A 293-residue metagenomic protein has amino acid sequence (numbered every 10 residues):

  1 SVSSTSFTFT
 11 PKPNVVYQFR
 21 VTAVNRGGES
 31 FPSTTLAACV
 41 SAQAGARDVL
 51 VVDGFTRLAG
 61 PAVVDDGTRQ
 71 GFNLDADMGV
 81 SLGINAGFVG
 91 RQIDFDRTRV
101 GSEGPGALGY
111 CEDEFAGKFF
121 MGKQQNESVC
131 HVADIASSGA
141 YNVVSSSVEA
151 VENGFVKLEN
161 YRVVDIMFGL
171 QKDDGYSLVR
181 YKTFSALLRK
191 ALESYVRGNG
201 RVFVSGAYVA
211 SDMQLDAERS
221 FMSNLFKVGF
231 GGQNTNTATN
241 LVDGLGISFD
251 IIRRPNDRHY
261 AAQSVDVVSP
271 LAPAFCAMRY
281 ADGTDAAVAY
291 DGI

Functional and structural regions predicted by a protein language model:
V2, D65-T68, D216-M222: Short secondary-structure boundary/capping segments
V2-T8: Short S/T/G- and acidic-enriched coil/turn segments that sit immediately N-terminal to beta-strands in beta-sandwich
F9-G27: Beta-strand-rich modules
G27-S33: Short, exposed coil/turn segments at beta-strand boundaries within extracellular/luminal domains
S33-V163, M167-L170, G292: Aromatic-Pro/Gly-enriched surface loop or interdomain linker that acts as a lid/target-recognition segment
R57-V63, D174, D212, T284-A287: Short, solvent-exposed loop/turn elements at domain surfaces
V148-F155, A186-A191, G283-A286: Alpha-helical scaffolding within the catalytic cores of extracellular/periplasmic polymer-degrading hydrolases
L170-D282: A glycine-rich, often tryptophan-bearing local segment used as a flexible ligand/cofactor-contacting loop or short
